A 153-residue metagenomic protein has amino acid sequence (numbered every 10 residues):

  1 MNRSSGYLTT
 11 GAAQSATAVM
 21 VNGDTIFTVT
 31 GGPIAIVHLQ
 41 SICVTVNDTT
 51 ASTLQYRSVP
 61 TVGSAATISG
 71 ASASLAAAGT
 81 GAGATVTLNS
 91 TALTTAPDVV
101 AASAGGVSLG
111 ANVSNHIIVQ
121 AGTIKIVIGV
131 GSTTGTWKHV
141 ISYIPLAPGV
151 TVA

Functional and structural regions predicted by a protein language model:
M1-A153: Surface-exposed, low-hydrophobicity beta-strand/loop segments enriched in small/polar/acidic residues
